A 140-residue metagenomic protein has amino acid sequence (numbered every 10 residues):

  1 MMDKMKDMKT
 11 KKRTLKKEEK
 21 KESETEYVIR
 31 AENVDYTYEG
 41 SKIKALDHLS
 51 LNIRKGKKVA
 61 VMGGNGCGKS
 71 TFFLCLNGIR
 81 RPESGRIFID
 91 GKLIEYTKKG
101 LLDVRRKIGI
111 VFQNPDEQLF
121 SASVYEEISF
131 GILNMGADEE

Functional and structural regions predicted by a protein language model:
K20-V28, D35-H48, T97-G100: A short, flexible loop at the N-terminus of ABC-type nucleotide-binding domains that lies
E39-G40, K98, I128-E140: ABC-type ATPase nucleotide-binding domains, specifically the catalytic core motifs of the NBD
M62-G64: The feature captures the beta-strand-to-loop junction immediately N-terminal to the Walker
N77: Helix-to-loop junction immediately C-terminal to a conserved catalytic motif
R80-F88, D138-E139: Conserved post-Walker A/P-loop segment of ABC ATPase nucleotide-binding domains
R86-D103: ABC ATPase NBD Q-loop/coupling interface
D116, A122-L133: Short helical segment in ABC ATPase nucleotide-binding domains corresponding to the A-loop/adjacent helical element
